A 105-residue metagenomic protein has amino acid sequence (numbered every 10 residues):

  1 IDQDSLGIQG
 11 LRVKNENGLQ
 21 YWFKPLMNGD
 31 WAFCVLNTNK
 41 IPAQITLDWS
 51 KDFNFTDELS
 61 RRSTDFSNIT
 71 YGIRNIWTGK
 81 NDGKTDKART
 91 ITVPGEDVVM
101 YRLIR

Functional and structural regions predicted by a protein language model:
I1-T46, D57-L59, S63: Glycan-recognition and catalytic regions of carbohydrate-active enzymes
G29, I69, D97: Residues that flank catalytic or metal-binding motifs in active/ligand-binding sites
F33, I73, E96: Hydrophobic, well-ordered secondary-structure elements that form the walls of internal hydrophobic environments
V35-N37, L47-W49, N75-W77, L103-R105: Active-site proximal loops enriched in glycine and acidic residues that flank catalytic Cys/His/Asp and coordinate
T46-S50, L59-R61, T85-R89: Composition- and surface-driven signal marking solvent-exposed, interaction-prone regions in large proteins
D52-N54: Accessory, solvent-exposed terminal regions and/or long lumenal/extracellular loops of proteins
F66-K87: Solvent-exposed beta-strand/loop surfaces of large extracellular or lumenal domains
G83-R105: C-terminal beta-strand-rich structural cap/linker in extracellular carbohydrate-active enzymes
